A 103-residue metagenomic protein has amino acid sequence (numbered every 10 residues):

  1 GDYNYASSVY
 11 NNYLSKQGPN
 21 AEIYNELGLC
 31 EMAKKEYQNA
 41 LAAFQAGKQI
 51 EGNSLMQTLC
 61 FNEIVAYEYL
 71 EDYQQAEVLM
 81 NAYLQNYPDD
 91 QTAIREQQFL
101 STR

Functional and structural regions predicted by a protein language model:
G18, G52-S54, P88: Short coil turns that delineate tetratricopeptide repeat
E22, L55-T58, T92: Start-of-helix register in tetratricopeptide repeats
E26, C60-N62, E96: Canonical tetratricopeptide repeat
A33, Y69, T102-R103: Register position in tetratricopeptide repeats
